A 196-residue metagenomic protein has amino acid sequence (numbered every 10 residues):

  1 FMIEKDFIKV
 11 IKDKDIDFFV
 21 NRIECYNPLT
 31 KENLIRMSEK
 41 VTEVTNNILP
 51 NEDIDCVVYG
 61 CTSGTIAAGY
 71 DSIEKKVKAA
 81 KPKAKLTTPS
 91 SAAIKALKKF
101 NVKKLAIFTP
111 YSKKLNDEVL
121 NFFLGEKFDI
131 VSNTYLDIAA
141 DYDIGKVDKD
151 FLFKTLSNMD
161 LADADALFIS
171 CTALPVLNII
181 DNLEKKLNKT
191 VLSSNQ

Functional and structural regions predicted by a protein language model:
F1-E43, F108-N116, L120-D148: N-terminal glycine-rich anion-binding loop in soluble enzyme alpha/beta folds
S38-E52, F151-A164: Short, well-structured alpha-helical segments in soluble
V41-P89: Glycine/small-residue-rich loop that forms an oxyanion/phosphate-binding "nest" at active or ligand-binding sites
I54-G60, A106-F108, A164-C171: Periplasmic-binding protein-like
V58-Y59, K85-P89, S132-N133, F168-I169 (+1 more regions): General beta-strand structural signal in soluble alpha/beta enzymes
I73-K127: Hydrophobic, well-structured mid-protein blocks that either form specific transmembrane helices
I138-D141, V191-Q196: Short, flexible loop segments at boundaries between secondary-structure elements
K154-L183: Hydrophobic alpha-helical
